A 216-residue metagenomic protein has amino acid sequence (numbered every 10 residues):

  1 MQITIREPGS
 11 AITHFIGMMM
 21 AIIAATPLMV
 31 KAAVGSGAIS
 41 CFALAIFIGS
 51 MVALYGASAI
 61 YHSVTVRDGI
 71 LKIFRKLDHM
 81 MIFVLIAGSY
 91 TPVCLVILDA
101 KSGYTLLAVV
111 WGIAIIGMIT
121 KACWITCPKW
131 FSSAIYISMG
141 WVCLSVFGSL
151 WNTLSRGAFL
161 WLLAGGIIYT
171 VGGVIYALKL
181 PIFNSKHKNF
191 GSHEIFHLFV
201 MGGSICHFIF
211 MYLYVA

Functional and structural regions predicted by a protein language model:
M1-A216: Multi-pass alpha-helical transmembrane bundles in non-GPCR membrane proteins that perform intramembrane catalysis
